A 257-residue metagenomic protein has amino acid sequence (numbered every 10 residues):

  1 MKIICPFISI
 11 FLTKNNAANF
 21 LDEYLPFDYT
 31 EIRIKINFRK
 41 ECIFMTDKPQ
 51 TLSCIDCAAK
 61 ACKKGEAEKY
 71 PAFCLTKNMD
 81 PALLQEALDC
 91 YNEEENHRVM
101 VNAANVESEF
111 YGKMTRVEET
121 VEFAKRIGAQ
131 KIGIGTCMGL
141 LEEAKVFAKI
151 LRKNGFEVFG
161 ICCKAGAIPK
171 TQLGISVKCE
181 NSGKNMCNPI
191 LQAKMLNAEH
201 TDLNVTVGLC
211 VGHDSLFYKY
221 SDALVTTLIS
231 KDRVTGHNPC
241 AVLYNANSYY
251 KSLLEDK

Functional and structural regions predicted by a protein language model:
L12, F20-L21, L25, F38: Short hydrophobic targeting helices and cationic amphipathic motifs that mediate membrane/organellar targeting
M45-K131, M138-E142: Electropositive, gly/pro-rich neighborhoods at or near active sites that engage anionic ligands
A124, A129-M138, G160-C162, L203-V207: Short glycine-rich or small-residue beta-strand-to-loop segments that form or flank ligand, phosphate, metal/Fe-S
E142-Q192: Long, charge-dense
E143-I150, D214-A223: Short Gly/Thr/Asp-enriched flexible loops that form oxyanion-binding sites at enzyme active sites
E157-K164, L216, Y220-N238: Short, acidic/small-residue loops that bind anionic groups at enzyme active sites
T226-K257: C-terminal functional extensions of proteins
